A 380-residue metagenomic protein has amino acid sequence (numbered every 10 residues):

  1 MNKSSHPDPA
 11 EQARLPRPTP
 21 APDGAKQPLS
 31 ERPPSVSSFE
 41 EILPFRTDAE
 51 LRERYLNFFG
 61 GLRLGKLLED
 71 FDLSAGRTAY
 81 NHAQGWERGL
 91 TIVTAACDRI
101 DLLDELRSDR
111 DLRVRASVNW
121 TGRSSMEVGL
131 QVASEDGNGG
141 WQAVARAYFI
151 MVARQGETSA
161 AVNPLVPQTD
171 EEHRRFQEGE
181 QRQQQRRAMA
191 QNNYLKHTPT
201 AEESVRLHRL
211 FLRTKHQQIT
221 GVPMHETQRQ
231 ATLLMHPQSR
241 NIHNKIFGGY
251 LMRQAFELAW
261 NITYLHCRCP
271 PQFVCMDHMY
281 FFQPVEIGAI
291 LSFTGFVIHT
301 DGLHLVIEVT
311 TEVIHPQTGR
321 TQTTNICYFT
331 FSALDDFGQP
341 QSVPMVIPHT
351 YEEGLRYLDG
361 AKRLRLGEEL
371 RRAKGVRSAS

Functional and structural regions predicted by a protein language model:
M1-D111, D136-W141, M345-P348: Hydrophobic, helix-prone linear segments
M1-D23, L106-R113, N119-K196, I287 (+1 more regions): HotDog/MaoC-like acyl-thioester-processing domains
K3-D8, Q12-R63, H173-G248, E352 (+1 more regions): Catalytic strand-loop segment that frames the active site of acyl-thioester-processing enzymes
I42-P44, D101, Y148-V152, T232-L234 (+2 more regions): Generic structural detector for well-ordered beta-strands
L62, A75-M126, Q142-R146, E257-T300 (+3 more regions): Hydrophobic beta-strand-centered segment that forms part of the acyl-chain substrate-binding groove
